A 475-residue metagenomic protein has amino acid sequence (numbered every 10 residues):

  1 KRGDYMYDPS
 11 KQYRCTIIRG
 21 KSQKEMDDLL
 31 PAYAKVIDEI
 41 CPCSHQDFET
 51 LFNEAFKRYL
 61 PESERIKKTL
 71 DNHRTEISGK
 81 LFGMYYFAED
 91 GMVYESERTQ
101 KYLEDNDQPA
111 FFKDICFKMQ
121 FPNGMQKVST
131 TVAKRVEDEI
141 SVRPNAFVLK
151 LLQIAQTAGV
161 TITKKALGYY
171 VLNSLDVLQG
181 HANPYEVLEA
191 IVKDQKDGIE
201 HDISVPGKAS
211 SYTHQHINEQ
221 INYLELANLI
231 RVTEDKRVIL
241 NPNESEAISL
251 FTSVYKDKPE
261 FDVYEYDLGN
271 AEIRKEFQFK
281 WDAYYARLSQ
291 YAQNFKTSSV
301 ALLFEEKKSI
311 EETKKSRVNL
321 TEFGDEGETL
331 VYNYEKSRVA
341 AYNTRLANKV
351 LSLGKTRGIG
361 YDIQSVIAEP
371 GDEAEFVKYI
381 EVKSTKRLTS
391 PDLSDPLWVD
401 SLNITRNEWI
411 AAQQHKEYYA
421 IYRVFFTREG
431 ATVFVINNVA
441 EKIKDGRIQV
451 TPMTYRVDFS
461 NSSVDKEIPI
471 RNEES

Functional and structural regions predicted by a protein language model:
R2, Q413-S475: Domain-level recognition of nuclease-like catalytic cores that cleave nucleotide substrates
R2-A301: Donor-sugar nucleotide-binding helix/loop cap in glycosyltransferases
Q195-S204, L303-L320: A short, surface-exposed helix-loop junction/capping segment
K307-E312, N343-R345, G354-K355, L393-S401: Flexible internal linker/loop segments at domain or repeat junctions
K308-K349: Acidic-basic catalytic patches of nuclease active cores, encompassing PD-(D/E)XK and other metal-cofactor nuclease
V331, E335, I363-S365, F376-K386: Conserved catalytic cores of phosphodiester-cleaving nucleases, focusing on short active-site segments
K336-P370: A short acidic/basic microdomain associated with nuclease active sites
V382-A431: Catalytic cores of nucleic-acid endonucleases
